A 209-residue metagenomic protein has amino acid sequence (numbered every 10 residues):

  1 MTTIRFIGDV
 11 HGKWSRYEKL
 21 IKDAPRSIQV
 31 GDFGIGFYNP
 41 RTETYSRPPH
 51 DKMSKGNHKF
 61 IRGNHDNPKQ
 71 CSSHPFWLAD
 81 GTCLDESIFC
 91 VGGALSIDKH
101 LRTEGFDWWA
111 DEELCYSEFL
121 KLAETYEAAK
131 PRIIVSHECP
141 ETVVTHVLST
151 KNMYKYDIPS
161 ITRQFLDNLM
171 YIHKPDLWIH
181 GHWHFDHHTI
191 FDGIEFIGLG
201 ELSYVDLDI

Functional and structural regions predicted by a protein language model:
M1-R5: Extreme N-terminal starter segment of soluble prokaryotic enzymes
I7-D85: Core catalytic region of metal-dependent phosphoesterases/phosphodiesterases, especially metallo-beta-lactamase-like
I7-H11, G31-G34, N64-D66, V91-L95 (+3 more regions): Active-site metal-binding loops of divalent metal-dependent hydrolases
K13-S15, G36-Y38, P68-C71, S96-H100 (+3 more regions): Short catalytic/ligand-binding loop motif for oxyanion handling, primarily in non-cytosolic enzymes, centered on
S54-H58, H173-D176, I194: A short helix->loop->beta-strand "cap" motif at the edges of active sites that frequently abuts
L84-D85, N168-I172, H184-I209: Binuclear metal-dependent phosphoesterase catalytic core
E86-S160: Active-site-proximal loop/helix segment associated with metal-binding centers of metalloenzymes
P131-S136, P140, M170, K174-H180: Proline-aspartate-enriched helix->loop->beta-strand connector
